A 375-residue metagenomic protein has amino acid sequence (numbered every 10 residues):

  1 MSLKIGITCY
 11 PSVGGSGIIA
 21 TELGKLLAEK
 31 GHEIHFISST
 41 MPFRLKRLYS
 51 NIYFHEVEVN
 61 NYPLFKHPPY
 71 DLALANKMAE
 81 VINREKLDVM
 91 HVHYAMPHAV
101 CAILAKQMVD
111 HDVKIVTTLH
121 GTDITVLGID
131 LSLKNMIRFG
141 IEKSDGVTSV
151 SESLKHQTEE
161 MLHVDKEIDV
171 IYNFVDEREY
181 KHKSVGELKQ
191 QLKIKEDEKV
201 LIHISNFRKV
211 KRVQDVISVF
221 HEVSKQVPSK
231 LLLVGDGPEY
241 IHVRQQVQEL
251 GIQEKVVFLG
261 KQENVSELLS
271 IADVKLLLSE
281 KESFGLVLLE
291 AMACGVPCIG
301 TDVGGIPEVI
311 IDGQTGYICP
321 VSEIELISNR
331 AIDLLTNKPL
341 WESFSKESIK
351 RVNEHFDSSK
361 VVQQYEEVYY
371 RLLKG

Functional and structural regions predicted by a protein language model:
I7-G14, K25-Y70, I168: N-terminal strand-loop element at the rim of the active site of nucleotide-sugar-dependent glycosyltransferases
S153, F174: Carbohydrate-associated surface elements
K181-I194: A short helix/loop element that forms part of the nucleotide-sugar donor recognition site in Leloir-type
K195-I202, V213-F258, T336-P339: A conserved nucleotide-sugar
K261, E280: Aromatic "clamp/platform" in nucleotide-sugar-dependent glycosyltransferases that forms part of the donor/acceptor
P297-G300, I310: Short hydrophobic beta-strand element within catalytic cores of glycosyltransferases and related nucleotide-activated
D312-G313, Y317-I324, D333-K338: Conserved acidic donor-binding segment of nucleotide-sugar-dependent glycosyltransferases
L326, D333, L340-H355, V361-E367 (+1 more regions): A short, well-ordered alpha-helix in the C-terminal region of glycosyltransferases
